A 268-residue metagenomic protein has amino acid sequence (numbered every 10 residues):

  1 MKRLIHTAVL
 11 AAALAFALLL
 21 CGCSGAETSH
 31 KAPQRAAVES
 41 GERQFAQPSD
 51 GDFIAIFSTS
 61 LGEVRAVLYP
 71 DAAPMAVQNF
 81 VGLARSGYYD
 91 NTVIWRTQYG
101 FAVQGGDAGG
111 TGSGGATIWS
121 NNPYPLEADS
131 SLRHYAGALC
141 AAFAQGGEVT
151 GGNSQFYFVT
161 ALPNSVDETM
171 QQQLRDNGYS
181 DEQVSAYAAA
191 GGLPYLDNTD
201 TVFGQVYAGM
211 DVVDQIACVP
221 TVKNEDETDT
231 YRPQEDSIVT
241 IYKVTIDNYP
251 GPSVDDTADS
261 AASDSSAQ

Functional and structural regions predicted by a protein language model:
M1-C21: Sec-dependent bacterial lipoprotein signal peptides
L14, G22-Q268: Cyclophilin-like peptidyl-prolyl cis-trans isomerases
